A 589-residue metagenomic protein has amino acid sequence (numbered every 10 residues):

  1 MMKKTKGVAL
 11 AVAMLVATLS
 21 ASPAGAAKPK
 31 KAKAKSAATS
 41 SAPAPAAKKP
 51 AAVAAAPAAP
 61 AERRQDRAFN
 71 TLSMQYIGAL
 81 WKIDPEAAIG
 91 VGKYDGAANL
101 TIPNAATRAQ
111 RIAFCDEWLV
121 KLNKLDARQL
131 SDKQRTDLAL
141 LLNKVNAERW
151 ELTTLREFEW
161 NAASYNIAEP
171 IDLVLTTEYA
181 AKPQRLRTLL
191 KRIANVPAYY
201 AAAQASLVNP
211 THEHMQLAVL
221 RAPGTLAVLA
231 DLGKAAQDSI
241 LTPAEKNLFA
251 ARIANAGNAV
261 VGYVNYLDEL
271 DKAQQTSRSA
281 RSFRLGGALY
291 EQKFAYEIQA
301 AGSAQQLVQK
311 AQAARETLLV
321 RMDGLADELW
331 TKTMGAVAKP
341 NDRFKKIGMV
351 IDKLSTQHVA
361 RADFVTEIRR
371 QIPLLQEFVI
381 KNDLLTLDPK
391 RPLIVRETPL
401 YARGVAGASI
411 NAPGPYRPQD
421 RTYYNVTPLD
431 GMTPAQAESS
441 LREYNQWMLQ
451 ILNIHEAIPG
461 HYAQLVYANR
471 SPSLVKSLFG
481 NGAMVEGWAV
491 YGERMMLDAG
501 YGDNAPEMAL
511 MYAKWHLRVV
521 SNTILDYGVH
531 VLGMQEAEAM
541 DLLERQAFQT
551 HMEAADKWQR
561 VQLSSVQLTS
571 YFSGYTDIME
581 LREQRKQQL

Functional and structural regions predicted by a protein language model:
M1-A26: Sec-dependent N-terminal signal peptides
A21-T39: Signal peptide processing junction and immediate N-terminal pro/mature segment of secreted/exported proteins
K33-K35, P43-L589: N-terminal maturation segment of proteins
